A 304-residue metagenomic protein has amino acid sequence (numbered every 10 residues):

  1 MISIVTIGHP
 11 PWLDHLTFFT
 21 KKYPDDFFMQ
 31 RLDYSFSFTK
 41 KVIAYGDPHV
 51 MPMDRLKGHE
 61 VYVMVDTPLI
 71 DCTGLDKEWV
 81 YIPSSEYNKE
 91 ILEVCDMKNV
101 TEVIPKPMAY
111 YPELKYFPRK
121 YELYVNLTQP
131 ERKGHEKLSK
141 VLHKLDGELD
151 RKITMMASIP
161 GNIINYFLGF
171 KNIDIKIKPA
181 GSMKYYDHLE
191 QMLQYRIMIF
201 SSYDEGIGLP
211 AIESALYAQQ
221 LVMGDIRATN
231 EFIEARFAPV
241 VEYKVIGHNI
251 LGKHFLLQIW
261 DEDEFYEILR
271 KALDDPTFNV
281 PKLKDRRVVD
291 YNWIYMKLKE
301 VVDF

Functional and structural regions predicted by a protein language model:
M1-M53, I226: N-terminal pre-catalytic "stem/leader" segment of glycosyltransferase-like enzymes
P11-D14, L256-E267, L273-D303: A charged, aromatic-enriched C-terminal amphipathic alpha-helix characteristic of glycosyltransferases across folds
I70-N99: A short, active-site helix/loop in glycosyltransferases that binds the activated sugar's phosphate group
Y87, V103-E113, P160-G161: Short beta-strand->alpha-helix junction loop in the catalytic core of nucleotide-activated group-transfer enzymes
L114-K133, S139-K144, I153-M155: Conserved donor-binding/catalytic core segment of Leloir-type glycosyltransferases
I164-Y186: Nucleotide-activated donor-binding/catalytic signature segment of Leloir-type glycosyltransferases, i.e., the conserved
Y203: Aromatic "clamp/platform" in nucleotide-sugar-dependent glycosyltransferases that forms part of the donor/acceptor
N230-K271: Change "using UDP/GDP/dTDP sugars" to "using nucleotide sugars
